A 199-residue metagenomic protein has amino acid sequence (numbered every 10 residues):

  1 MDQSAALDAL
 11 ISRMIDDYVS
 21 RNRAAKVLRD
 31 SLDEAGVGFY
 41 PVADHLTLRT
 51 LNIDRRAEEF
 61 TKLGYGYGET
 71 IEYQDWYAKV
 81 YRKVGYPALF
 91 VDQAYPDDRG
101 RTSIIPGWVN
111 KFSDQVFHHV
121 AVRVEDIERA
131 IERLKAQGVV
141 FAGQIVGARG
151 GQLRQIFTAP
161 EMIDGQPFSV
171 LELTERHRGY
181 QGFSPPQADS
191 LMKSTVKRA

Functional and structural regions predicted by a protein language model:
M1-G38, E69-Q93, E128-A199: Vicinal oxygen chelate
A25-D54, L63-G66: The feature marks the first
P41-N52, I105-I131, A159: Vicinal oxygen chelate
V42-T47, F60, A88-D92, D114-F117 (+1 more regions): Short, structured motif recognition centered on aromatic/hydrophobic residues
T50-Y67, R129-G138: Amphipathic alpha-helical segments
D54-T61, Q93, R101-I104, V120: Secondary-structure-rich domain cores
A88-L89, A94-D114: Flexible internal linker/loop segments at domain or repeat junctions
